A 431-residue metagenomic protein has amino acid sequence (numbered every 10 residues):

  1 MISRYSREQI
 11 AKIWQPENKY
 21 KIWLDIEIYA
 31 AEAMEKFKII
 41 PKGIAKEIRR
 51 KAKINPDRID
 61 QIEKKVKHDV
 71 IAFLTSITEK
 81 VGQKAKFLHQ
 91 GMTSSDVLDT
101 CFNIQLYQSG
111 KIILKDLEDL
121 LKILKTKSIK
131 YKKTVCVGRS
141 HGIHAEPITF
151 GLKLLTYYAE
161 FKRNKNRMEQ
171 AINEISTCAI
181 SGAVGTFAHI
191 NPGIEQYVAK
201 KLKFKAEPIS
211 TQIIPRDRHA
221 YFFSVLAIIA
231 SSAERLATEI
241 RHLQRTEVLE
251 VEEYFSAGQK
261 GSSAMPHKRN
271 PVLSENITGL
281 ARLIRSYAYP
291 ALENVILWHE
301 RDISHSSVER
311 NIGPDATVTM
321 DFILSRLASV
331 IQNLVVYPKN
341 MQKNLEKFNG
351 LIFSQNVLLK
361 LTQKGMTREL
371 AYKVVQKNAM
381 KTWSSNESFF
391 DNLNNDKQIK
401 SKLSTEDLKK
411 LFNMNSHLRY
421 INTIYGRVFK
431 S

Functional and structural regions predicted by a protein language model:
M1-S181, F187, N191-Y197, A206 (+3 more regions): A helix-coil-helix interface module used to build multimeric assemblies and to scaffold catalytic/cofactor sites
M1-W23, Q61-K67, Q83-K84, M265-S431: Glycine-rich cofactor/substrate-binding loops
A30-A33, I113, L117-L120, L124-K127 (+13 more regions): Amphipathic alpha-helices that form helix-helix packing interfaces
E32, Q105-L117, L226-R235, I240 (+1 more regions): Alpha-helical support elements that line or immediately flank enzyme active sites and cofactor-binding pockets
I40, V248-L249, T367: Conserved hydrophobic residue
A45-E47, N173-G182, V251-S256, Q342 (+1 more regions): Beta-strand segments within the central parallel beta-sheet cores of soluble alpha/beta enzyme folds
L152, A220-I228, N356-K364: Short, well-ordered beta-strand elements within core beta-sheets of diverse protein domains
E195-A288: Acidic, glycine-rich loop-and-beta core segments that form the ion-binding/anion-interacting portion of active sites
